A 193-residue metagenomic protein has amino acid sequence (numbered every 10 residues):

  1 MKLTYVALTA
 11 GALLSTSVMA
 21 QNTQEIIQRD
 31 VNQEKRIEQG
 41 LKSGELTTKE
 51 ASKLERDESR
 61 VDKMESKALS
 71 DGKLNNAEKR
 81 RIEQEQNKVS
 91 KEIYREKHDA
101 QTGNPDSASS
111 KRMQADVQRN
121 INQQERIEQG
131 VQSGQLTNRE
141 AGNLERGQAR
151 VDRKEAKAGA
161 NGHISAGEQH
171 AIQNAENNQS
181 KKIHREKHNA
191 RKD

Functional and structural regions predicted by a protein language model:
M1-T9: Sec-dependent signal peptide recognition, specifically the positively charged N-region followed immediately by
G11-L13: N-terminal intrinsically disordered, low-complexity regulatory tails that precede a folded domain
S15-S17: N-terminal signal peptide c-region/cleavage motif recognized by signal peptidases
A20-Q21: Boundary of Sec targeting at the N-terminus
Q24, K42-S52, R56-S59, K63-Q84 (+6 more regions): Surface-exposed, polar/charged faces of alpha-helical domains in mature secreted/periplasmic/lumenal proteins
Q28-V31, K35-R36, S90-K91, G103 (+1 more regions): Short, charge-rich amphipathic alpha-helices with coiled-coil/heptad character
